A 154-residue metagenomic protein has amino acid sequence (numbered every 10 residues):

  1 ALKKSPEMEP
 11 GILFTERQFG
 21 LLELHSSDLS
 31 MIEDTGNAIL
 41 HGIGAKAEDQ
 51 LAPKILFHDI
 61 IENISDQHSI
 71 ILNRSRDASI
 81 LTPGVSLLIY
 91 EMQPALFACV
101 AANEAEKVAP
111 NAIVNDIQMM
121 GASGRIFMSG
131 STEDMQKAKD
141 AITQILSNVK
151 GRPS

Functional and structural regions predicted by a protein language model:
L2-G20, H25-E104, V108, I117-A122 (+2 more regions): Positively charged, small/polar-rich N-terminal and surface patches that mediate targeting and assembly and bind
I113-N115: Short, glycine/polar-rich helix-capping loops at beta-to-alpha or helix-loop-helix junctions that flank or form
